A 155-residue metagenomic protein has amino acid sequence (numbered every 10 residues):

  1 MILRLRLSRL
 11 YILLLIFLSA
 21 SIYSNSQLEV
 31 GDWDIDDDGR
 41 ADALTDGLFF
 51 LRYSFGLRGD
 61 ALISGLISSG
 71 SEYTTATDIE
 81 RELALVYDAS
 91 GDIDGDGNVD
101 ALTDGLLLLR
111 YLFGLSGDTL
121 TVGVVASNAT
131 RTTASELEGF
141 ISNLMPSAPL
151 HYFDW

Functional and structural regions predicted by a protein language model:
I2-I12: Bacterial N-terminal signal peptides that target proteins for export
Y11-S21: Bacterial N-terminal signal peptides
Y23-W155: Cellulosome-associated attachment modules in secreted, modular CAZymes
